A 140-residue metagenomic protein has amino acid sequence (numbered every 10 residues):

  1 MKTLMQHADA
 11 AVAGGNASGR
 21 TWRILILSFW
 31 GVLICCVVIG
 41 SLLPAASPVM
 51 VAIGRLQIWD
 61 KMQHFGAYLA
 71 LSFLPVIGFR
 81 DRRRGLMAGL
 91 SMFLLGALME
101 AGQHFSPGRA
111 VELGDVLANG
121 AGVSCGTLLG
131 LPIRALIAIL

Functional and structural regions predicted by a protein language model:
K2-G114, G120, S124-L140: Bulky hydrophobic segments
